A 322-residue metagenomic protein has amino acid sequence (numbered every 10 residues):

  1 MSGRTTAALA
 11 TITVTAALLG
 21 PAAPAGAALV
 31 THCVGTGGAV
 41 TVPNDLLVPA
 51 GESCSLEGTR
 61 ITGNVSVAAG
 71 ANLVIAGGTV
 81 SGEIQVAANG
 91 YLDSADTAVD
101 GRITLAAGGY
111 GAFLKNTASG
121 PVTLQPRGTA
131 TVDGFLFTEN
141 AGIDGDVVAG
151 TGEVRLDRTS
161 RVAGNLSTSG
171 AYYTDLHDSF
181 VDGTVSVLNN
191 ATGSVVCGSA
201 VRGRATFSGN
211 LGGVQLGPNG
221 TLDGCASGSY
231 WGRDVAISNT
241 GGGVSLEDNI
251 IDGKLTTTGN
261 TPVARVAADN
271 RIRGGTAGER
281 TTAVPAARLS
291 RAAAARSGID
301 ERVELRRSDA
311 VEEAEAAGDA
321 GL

Functional and structural regions predicted by a protein language model:
M1-A28: Secretory targeting and sorting signals
A22-A25, D146, R155, T174: Charge-rich, low-complexity terminal tails
A28-G77: N-terminal segments that cap or nucleate solenoid repeat domains
A28-N44, G203-F207, L211-L322: Predominantly polar beta-repeat domains that present long G/T/S/D/N-rich surfaces used to bind, process, or adhere
P49, E57, T62, A68 (+30 more regions): Feature marks extracellular polysaccharide-active and adherence modules
T174, S194-V195, G224: Leucine-rich repeat
